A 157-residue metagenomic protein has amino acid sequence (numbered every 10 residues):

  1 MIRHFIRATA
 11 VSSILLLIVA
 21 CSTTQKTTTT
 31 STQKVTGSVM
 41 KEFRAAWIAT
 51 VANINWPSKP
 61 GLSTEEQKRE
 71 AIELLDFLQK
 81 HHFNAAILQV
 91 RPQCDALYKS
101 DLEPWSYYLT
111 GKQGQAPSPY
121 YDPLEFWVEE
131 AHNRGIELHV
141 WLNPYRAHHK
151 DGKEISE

Functional and structural regions predicted by a protein language model:
M1-A10: Bacterial N-terminal signal peptides that target proteins for export
L17-A20: C-terminal motif of bacterial Sec signal peptides marking the signal peptidase cleavage site
S22-T24: Bacterial signal peptide processing site
K26-R44, A49: Post-signal peptide N-terminal segment of mature Sec-exported envelope proteins
M40-F43, A49-R69, E129, N133 (+2 more regions): Active-site-adjacent "subsite" loops/lids of carbohydrate-active enzymes
N53-E65, W105-Y121: The substrate-binding groove and active-site-proximal loops of carbohydrate-active enzymes, especially glycoside
R69-D95: Catalytic domains of carbohydrate-active enzymes, especially glycoside hydrolases
A96-G111, R146-E157: Aromatic- and acidic-residue-enriched segments that line the glycan-binding/catalytic groove of carbohydrate-active
